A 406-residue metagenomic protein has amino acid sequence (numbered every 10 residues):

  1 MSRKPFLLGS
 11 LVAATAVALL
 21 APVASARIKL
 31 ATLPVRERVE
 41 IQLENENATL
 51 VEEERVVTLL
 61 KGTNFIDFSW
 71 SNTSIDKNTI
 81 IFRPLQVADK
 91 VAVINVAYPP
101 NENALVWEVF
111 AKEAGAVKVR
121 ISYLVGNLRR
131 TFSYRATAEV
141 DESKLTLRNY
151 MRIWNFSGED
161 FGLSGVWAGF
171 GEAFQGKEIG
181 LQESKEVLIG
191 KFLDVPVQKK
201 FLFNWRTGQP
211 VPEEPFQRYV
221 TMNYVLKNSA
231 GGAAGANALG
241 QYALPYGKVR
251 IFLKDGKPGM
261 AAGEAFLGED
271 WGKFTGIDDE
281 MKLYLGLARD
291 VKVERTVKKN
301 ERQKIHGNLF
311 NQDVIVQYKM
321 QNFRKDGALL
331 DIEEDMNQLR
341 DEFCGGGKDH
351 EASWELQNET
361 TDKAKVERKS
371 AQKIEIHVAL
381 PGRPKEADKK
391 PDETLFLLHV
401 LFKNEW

Functional and structural regions predicted by a protein language model:
S2-F6, L11, T15-W406: Long, intrinsically disordered, low-complexity accessory segments associated with secretion and vesicular trafficking
